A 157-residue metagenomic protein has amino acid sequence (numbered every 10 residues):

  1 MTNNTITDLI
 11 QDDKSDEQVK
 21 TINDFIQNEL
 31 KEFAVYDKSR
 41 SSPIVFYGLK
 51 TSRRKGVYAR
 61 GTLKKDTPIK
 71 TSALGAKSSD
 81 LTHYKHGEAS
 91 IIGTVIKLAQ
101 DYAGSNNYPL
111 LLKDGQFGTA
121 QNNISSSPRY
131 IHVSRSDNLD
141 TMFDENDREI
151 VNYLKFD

Functional and structural regions predicted by a protein language model:
M1-D157: Catalytic phosphate-handling regions of large nucleic-acid enzymes and associated NTPases
